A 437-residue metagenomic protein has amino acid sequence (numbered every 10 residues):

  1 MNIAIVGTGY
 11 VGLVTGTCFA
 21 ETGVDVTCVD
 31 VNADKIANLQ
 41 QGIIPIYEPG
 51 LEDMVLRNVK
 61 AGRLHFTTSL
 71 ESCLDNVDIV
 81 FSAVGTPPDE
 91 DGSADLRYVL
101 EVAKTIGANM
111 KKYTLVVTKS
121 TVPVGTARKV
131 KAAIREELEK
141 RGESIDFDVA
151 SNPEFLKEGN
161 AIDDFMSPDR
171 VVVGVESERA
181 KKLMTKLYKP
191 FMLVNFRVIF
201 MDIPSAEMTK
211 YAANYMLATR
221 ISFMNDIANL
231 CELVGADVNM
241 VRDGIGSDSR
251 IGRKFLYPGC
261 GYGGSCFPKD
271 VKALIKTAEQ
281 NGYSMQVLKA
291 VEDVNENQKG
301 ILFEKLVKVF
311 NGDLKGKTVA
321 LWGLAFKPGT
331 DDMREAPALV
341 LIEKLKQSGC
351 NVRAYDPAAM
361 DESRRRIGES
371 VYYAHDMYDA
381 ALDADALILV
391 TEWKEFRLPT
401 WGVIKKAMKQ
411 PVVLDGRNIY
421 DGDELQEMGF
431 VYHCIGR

Functional and structural regions predicted by a protein language model:
M1-R437: Structural/interface elements that position substrates and couple domains in central-metabolism enzymes
